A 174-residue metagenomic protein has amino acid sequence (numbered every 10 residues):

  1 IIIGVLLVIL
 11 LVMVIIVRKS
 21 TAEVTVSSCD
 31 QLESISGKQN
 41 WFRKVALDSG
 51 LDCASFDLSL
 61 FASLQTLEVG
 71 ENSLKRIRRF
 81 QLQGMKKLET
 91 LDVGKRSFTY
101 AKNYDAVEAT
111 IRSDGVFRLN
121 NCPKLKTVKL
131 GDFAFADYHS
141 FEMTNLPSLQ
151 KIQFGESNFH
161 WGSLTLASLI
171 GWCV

Functional and structural regions predicted by a protein language model:
I1-M13: Single-pass type I membrane protein transmembrane segment
K19-E68, N72: N-terminal segments that cap or nucleate solenoid repeat domains
L32, F42, C53, L64 (+9 more regions): Conserved hydrophobic position(s) of the canonical leucine-rich repeat
D48-S49, G70, G94, G131 (+1 more regions): Periodic glycine anchor positions in long extracellular repeat architectures
V93-R112, F159-W172: Acidic/polar low-complexity surface segments
